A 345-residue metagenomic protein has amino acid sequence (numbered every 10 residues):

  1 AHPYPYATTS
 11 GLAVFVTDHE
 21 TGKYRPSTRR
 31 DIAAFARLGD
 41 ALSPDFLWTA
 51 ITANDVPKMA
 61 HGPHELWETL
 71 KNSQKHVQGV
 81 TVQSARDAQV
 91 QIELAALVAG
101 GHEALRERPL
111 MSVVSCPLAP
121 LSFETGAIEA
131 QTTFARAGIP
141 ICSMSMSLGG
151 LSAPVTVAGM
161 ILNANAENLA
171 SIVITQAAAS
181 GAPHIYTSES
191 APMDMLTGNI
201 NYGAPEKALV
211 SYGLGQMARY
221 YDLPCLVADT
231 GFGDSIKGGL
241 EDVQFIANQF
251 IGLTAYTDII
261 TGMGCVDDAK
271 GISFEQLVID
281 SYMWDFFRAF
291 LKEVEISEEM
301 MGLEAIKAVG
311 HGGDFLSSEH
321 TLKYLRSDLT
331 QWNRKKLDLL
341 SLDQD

Functional and structural regions predicted by a protein language model:
A1-H19: Glycine-rich, N-terminal phosphate-binding loop and its surrounding beta-alpha-beta segment
D18-D258: Helix-rich catalytic cores of soluble enzyme domains
H19-T21, Q78, G271-I272, L339-Q344: Charged, low-complexity surface segments at secondary-structure and domain boundaries
S235-T254, D267-E295: Metal-ion/cofactor- or nucleotide/acyl-coenzyme-handling active-site neighborhoods
I260-C265: Short acidic/histidine-rich active-site segments
E275-D345: Catalytic-core signal marking the mid-to-C-terminal active-site face
